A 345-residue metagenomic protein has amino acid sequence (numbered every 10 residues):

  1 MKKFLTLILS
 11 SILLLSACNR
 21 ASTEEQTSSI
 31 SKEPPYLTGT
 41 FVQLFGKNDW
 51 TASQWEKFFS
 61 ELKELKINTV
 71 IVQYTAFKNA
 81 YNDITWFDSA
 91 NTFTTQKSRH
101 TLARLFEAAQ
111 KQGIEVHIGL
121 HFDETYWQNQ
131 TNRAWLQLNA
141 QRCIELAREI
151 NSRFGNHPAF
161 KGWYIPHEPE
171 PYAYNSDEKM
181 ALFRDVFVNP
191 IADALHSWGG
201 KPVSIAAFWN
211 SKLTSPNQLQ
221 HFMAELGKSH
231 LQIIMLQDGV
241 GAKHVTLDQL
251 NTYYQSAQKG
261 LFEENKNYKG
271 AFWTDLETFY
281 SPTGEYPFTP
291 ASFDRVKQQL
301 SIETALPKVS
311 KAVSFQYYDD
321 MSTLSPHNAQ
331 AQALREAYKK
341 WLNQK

Functional and structural regions predicted by a protein language model:
E25-A76, W209: Boundary/entry segment of secreted carbohydrate-active catalytic domains
Q43-E56, Y74-Y81, F87, N91-H100 (+7 more regions): Acidic-and-aromatic substrate-binding clefts and catalytic sites of carbohydrate-active enzymes
N48-L62, C143-S152, S215-L226, A291-E303: Short, acidic/polar
Q54-E64, N68-E124, M180-K201, Q249-T252: Aromatic-lined substrate-binding rim segments of carbohydrate-active enzymes
Q96-Q112, N132-G162, A194, M223-G227 (+1 more regions): An active-site-proximal structural segment forming one wall of the substrate-binding cleft that immediately precedes
H117-N129, Q137, G162-E168, V188-Q218 (+3 more regions): Aromatic-lined carbohydrate-recognition surfaces of secreted/lumenal glycan-active proteins
H121-E124, L146-E178, V313: Active-site groove signature of glycoside hydrolases
K161, M235-L247, G260-K345: Substrate-binding cleft of secreted/luminal carbohydrate-active enzymes
